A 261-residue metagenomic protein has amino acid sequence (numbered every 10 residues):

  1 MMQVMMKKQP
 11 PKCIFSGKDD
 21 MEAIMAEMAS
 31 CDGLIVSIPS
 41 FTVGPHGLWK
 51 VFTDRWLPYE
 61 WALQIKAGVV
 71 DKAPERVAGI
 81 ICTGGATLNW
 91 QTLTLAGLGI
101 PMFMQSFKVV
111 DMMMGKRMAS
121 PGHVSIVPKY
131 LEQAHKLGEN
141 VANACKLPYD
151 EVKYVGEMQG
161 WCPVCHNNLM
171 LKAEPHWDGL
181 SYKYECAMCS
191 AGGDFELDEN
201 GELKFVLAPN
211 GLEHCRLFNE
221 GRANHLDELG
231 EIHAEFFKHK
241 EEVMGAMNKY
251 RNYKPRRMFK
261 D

Functional and structural regions predicted by a protein language model:
M1-P58, E132-H135, A142, K146-D261: N-terminal beta1-alpha1-beta2 submodule of the flavodoxin-like/Rossmannoid cofactor-binding fold
A23, G97, K129: Short Gly/charged-rich anion-binding patches and loops
S37, G115-K116: Conserved residues at the C-terminal ends of beta-strands
L48, L63-M113: Short, glycine-/small-residue-rich phosphate/pyrophosphate-handling segment
T94-G97, Q133-L137: Mid-domain beta-loop-alpha active-site segment that forms a flexible, acidic cofactor/metal-binding surface
M118-G122: A short acidic, helix-capping loop that chelates divalent metal ions and anchors anionic groups
V124-E132: Short, surface-exposed amphipathic charged segments that create phosphate/polyanion-binding patches used for binding
